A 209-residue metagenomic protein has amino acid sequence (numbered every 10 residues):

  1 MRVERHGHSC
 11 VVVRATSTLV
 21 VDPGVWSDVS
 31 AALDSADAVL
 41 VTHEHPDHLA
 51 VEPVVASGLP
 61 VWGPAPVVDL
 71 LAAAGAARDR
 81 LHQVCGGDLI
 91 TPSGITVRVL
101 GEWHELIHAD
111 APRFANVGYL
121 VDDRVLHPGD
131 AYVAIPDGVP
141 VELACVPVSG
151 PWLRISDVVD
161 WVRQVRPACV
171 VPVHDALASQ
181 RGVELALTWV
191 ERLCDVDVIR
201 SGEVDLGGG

Functional and structural regions predicted by a protein language model:
M1-D34, Q83-P140, W152-R154, G202-G209: Core dinuclear metal-dependent hydrolase active-site scaffold
M1-E4, G75-S93, G138, V159 (+1 more regions): Binuclear metal-ion centers of metallo-dependent hydrolases, dominated by the metallo-beta-lactamase
A15-S17, D34-A36, A56-P60, A76-R78 (+4 more regions): Short glycine/proline-enriched coil/turn segments at helix->beta-strand junctions
V21-D22, L40-V41, R98-E102, V146 (+1 more regions): Redox-cofactor binding/interface segments in oxidoreductases and associated redox assembly factors
V25-L70, V141-C145, R166: Active-site metal-binding motif and surrounding structural segment of the metallo-beta-lactamase
H45, V67, W103, Y132 (+2 more regions): Catalytic metal-binding/acid-base residues of hydrolase active sites
H48-A50, R154, Q180: Conserved alpha/beta-hydrolase "acid-adjacent" motif
L143-R163: Active-site-proximal segments of metal-dependent phosphoesterases and phosphodiesterases across multiple
